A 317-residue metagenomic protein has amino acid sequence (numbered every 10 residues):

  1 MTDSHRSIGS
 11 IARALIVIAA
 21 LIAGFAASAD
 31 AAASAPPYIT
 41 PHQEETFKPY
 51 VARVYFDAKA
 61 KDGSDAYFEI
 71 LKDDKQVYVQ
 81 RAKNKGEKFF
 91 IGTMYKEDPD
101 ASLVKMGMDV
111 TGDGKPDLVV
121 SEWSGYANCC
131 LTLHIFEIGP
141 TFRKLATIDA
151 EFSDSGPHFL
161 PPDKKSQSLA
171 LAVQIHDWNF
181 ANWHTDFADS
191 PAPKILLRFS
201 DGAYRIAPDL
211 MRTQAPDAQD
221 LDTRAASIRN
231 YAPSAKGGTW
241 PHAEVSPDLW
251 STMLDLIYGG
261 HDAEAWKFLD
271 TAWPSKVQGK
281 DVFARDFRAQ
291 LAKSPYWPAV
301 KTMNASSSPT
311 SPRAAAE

Functional and structural regions predicted by a protein language model:
M1-I11: N-terminal secretory signal peptides that target proteins for export/translocation
A12-F25: Bacterial N-terminal signal peptides
A32-S102, A316-E317: Terminal domain-start segments
P49-Y55, D109-W123, K164-W178: Acidic/hydrophobic-patterned starts of short beta strands in beta-sheet-rich repeat architectures
G63-Y67, Y126-H134, W183-I195: Structural motif
N84-E87, A150-G156, T213-Q214: Short coil/turn segments at the loop-to-beta-strand junctions that recur within blades of beta-propeller repeat folds
A101-V104, F152-L160: Repeated scaffold domains used in trafficking and secretory/extracellular systems, primarily beta-propellers
L196-M253: Charged, amphipathic alpha-helical linkers/stalks
